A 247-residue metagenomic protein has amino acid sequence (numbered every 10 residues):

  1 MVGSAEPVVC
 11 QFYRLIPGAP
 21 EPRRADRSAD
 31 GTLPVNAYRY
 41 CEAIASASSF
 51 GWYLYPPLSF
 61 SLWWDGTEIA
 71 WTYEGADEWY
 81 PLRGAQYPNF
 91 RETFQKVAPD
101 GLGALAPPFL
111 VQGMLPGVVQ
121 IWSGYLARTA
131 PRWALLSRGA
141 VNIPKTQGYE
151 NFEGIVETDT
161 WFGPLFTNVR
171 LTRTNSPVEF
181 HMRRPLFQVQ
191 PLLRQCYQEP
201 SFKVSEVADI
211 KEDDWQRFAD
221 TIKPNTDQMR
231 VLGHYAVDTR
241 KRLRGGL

Functional and structural regions predicted by a protein language model:
M1-W161, T172-L247: Non-catalytic terminal segments and appended small domains
P164: Active-site cofactor/co-catalyst pockets and adjacent glycine-rich loops in catalytic enzymes
